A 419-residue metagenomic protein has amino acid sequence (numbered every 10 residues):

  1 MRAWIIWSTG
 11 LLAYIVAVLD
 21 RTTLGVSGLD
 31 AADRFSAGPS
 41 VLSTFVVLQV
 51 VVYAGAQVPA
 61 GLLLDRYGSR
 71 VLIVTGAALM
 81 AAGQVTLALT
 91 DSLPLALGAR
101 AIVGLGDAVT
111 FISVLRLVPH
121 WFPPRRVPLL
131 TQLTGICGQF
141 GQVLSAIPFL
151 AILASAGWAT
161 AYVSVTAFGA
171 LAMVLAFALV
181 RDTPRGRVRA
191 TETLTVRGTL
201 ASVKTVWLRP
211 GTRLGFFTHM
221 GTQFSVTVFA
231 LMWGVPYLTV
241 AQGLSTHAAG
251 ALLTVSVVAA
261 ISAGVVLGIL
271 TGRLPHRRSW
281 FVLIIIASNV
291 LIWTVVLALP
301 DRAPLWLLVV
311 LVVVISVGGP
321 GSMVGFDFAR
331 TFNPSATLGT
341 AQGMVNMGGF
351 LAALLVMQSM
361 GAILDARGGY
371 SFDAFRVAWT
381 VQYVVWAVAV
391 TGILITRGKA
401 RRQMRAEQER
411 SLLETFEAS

Functional and structural regions predicted by a protein language model:
L24-G25, P210-G264, M357-G361: Extracytoplasmic gate region of multi-pass secondary transporters
S36, G68, L89-P94, P123 (+2 more regions): Helix-breaking motifs and short loop linkers at transmembrane-helix boundaries and internal kinks in secondary membrane
G55-P94: Conserved MFS/SLC helix-loop-helix module at the cytosolic interface between two early adjacent transmembrane helices
A56-G68, A263-R277: Helix-to-loop junctions at the C-terminal end of transmembrane segments in multipass secondary transporters
R66-G76, G272-A287: Cytoplasmic membrane-interface "Motif A"-like loop-to-helix N-cap segments of 12-TM Major Facilitator Superfamily
A99-G138: Cytoplasmic helix-loop-helix junction between adjacent transmembrane helices in 12-TM secondary transporters
T134-R185: Helix-loop-helix hairpin linking two adjacent transmembrane segments in secondary transporters
T183-F216, R410-S419: Juxtamembrane intracellular "pre-TM" segments in multi-pass secondary transporters
